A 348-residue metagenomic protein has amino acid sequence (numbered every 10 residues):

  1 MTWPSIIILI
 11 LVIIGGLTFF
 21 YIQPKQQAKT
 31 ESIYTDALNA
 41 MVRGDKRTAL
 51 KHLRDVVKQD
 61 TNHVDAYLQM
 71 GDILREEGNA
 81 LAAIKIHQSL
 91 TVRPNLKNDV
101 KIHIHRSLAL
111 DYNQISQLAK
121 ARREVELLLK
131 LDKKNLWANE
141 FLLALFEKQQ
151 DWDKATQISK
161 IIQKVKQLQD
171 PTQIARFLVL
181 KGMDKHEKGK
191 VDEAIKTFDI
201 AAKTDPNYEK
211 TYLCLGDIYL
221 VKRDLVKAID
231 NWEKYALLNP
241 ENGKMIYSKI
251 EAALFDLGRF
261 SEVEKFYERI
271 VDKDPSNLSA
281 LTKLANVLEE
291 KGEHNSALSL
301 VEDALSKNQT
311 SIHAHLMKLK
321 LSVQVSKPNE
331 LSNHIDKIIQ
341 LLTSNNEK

Functional and structural regions predicted by a protein language model:
K29-N62, Q69-K85, S89, L110 (+3 more regions): Alpha-helical segment of the N-proximal tetratricopeptide repeat
V42, E76, Q114, K148 (+5 more regions): Register position in tetratricopeptide repeats
D55-V56, S89-P94, L127-L128, I162 (+5 more regions): Canonical positions in the second alpha-helix
T61, N95, D99, K133 (+6 more regions): Short coil turns that delineate tetratricopeptide repeat
A66, V100, I104, A138 (+6 more regions): TPR alpha-solenoid repeat register
Q69, H103, S107, F141 (+5 more regions): Canonical tetratricopeptide repeat
